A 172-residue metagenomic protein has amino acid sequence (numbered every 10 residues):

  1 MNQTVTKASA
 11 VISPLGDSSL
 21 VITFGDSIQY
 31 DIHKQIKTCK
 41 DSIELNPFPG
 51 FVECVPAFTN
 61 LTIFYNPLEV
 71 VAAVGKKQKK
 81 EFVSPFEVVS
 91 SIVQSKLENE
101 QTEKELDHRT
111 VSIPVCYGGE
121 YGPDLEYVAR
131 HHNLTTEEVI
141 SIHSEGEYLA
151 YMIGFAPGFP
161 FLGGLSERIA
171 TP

Functional and structural regions predicted by a protein language model:
M1-P172: Conserved "landmark" site that anchors the functional core of diverse proteins
